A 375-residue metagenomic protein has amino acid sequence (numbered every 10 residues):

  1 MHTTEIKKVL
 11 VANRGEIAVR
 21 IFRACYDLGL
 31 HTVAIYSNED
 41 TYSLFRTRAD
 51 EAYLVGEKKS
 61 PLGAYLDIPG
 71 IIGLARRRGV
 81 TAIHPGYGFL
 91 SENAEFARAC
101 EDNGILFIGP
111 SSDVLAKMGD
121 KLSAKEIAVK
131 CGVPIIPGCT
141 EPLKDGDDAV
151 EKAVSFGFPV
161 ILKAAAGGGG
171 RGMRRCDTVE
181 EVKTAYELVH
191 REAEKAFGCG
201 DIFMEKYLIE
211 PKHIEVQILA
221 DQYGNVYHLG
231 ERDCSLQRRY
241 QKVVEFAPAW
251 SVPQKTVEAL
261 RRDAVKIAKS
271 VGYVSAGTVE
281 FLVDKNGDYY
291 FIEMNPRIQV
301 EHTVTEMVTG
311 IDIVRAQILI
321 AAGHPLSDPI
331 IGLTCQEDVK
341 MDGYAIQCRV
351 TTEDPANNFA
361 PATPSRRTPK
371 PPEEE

Functional and structural regions predicted by a protein language model:
M1-C131, L143-E151: ATP-binding N-terminal substructure of ATP-dependent carboxylate-amine bond-forming enzymes
T3-I6, V11-T32, A52-Y53, R76-R78 (+7 more regions): ATP-dependent carboxylate activation and anion-phosphoryl transfer catalytic cores that bind Mg-ATP to form
V133-P134, V160: Small/polar-residue-rich loop-to-helix segments that shape phosphate-bearing ligand pockets
G138-C139: Conserved beta3 strand of the protein kinase N-lobe
E151-I161: Acidic/histidine-enriched active-site and ligand-binding environments that engage anionic O-linkages
